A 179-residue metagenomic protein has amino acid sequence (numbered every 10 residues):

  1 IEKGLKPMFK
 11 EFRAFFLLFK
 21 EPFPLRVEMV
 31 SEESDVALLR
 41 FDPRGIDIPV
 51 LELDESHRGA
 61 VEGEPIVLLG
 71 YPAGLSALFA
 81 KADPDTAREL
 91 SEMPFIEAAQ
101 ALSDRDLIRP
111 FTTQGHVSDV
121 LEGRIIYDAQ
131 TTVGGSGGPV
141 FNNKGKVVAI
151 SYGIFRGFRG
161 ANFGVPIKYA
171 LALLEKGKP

Functional and structural regions predicted by a protein language model:
I1-I46, E55-R58: Conserved catalytic-core segment of clan PA serine endopeptidases
F15-L18, M29, P49-G123, T131-T132 (+1 more regions): Flexible, gly/ser-rich surface segments that form the specificity/activation loops bordering the active-site cleft
P22-R26, G137, A161: A conserved glycine-rich beta-strand in the N-terminal activation segment of trypsin-fold
L25, L39, G63, L68 (+6 more regions): Terminal peptide-recognition signature
R26-E28, E33-A37, P49-V50, V61 (+2 more regions): N-terminal activation segment of mature serine protease catalytic domains
D35-F41, R124-Q130, A161: Short, solvent-exposed secondary-structure boundary/capping segments
P43-P49, A129-G138, N143: Short solvent-exposed strand/turn elements
L107, F141-P179: C-terminal subregion of chymotrypsin/trypsin-like serine protease catalytic domains
